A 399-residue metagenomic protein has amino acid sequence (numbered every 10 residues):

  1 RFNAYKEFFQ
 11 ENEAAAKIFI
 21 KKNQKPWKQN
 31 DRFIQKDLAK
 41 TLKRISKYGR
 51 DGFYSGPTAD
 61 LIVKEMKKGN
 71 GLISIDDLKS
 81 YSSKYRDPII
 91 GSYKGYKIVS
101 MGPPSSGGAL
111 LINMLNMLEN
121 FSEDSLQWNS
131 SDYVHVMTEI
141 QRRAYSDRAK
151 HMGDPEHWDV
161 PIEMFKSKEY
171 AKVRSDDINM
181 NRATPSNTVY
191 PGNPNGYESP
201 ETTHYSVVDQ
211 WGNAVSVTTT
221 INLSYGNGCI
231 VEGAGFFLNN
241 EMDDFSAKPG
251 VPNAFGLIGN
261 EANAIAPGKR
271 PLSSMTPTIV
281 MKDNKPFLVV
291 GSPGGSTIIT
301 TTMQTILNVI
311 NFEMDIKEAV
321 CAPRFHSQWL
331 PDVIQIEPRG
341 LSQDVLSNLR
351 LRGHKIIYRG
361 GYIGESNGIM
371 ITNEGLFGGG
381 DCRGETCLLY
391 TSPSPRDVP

Functional and structural regions predicted by a protein language model:
R1-G49, F53-S55, D60-G102, S106 (+4 more regions): Noncatalytic scaffold domains of N-terminal-nucleophile
Y48-S55, D60, S292-M314: Alpha-helical support elements that line or immediately flank enzyme active sites and cofactor-binding pockets
L72-S74, A214-K282, F312, I316: Active-site rim segments in enzyme catalytic domains, especially the processed small/beta chain of N-terminal
Y85, S199-T202, S273-M275: Short, small/polar residue-rich loop motifs at catalytic or cofactor-binding pockets
P103-G107, T218-N227, S292-I298: Glycine-rich phosphate/pyrophosphate-binding beta-alpha loops
F121-I221, G233-A234, P249-G250, I258-N260 (+1 more regions): Internal maturation/activation junctions in enzymes
N311, I316-H354, R359-G361: Extended C-terminal subregions enriched in glycine
Y390-P399: Single conserved hydrophobic/aromatic residue that forms the stacking wall/gate of nucleotide- or nucleobase-binding
